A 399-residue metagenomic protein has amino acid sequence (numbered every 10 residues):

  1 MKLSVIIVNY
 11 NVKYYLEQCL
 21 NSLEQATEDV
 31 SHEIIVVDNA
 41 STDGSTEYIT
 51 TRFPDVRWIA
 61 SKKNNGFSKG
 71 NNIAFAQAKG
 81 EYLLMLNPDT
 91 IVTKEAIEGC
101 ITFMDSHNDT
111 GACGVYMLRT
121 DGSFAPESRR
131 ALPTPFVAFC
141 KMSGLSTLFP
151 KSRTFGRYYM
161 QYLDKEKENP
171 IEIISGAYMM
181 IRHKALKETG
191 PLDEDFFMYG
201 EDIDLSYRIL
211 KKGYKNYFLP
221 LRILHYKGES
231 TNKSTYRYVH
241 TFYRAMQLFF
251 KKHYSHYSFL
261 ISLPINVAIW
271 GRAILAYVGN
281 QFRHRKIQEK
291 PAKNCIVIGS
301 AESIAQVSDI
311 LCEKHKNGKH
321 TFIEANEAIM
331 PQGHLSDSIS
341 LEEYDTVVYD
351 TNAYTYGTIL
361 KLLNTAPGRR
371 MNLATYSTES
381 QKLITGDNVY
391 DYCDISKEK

Functional and structural regions predicted by a protein language model:
M1-E24, Q288-K290, S340-L341, D387 (+1 more regions): N-proximal low-complexity "stem/linker" segments adjacent to membrane-targeting elements
N21-S31, K314-H315: Short, acidic, metal-binding catalytic loop of nucleotide-sugar glycosyltransferases
S22, D38-T46, K63: A conserved acidic beta->alpha catalytic loop
A60-A78, G99: Glycine-rich, basic loop-to-helix element that forms the pyrophosphate-binding segment of sugar-nucleotide handling
L83: Short aromatic/hydrophobic "clamp" motif used to bind/position activated sugar donors
I91-E127: Conserved donor NDP-sugar-binding/catalytic core segment of glycosyltransferases
L132-I171: Short, flexible, basic/aromatic active-site loop/helix in glycosyltransferases
Y207-F282: Active-site-adjacent helix/loop segment of glycosyltransferases that harbors family-specific signature motifs
